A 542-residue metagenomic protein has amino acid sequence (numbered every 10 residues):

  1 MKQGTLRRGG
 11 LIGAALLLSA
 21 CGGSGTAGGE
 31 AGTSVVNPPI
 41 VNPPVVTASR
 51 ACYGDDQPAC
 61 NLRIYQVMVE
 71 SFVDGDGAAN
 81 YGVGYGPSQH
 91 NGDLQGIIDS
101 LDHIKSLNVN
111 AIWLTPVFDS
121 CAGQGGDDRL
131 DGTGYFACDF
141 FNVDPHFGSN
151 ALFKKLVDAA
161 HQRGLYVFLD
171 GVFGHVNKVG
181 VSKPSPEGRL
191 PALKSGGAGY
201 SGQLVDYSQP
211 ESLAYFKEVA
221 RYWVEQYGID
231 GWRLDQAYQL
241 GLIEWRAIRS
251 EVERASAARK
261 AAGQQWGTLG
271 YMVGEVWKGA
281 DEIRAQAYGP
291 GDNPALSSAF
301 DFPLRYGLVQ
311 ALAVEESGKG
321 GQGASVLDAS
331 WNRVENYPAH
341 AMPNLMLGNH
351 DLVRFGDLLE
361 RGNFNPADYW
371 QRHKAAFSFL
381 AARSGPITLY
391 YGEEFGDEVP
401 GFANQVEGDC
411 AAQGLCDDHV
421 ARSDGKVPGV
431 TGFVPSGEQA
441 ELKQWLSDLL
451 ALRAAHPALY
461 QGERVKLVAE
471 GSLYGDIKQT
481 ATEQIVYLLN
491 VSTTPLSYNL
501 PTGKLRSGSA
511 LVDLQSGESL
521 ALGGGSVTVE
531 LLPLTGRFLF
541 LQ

Functional and structural regions predicted by a protein language model:
T5-A15, S19-M68, D74, N80-N110 (+4 more regions): Carbohydrate-interacting/catalytic domains
R50-R63, M68-Y227, I248, V252 (+2 more regions): Substrate-binding/active-site clefts of carbohydrate-active enzymes
R63-Y65, I112-L114, V167-L169, W232 (+3 more regions): Hydrophobic faces of well-ordered beta-strands that scaffold small-molecule active sites in alpha/beta enzyme cores
V67, I104, L114, F140 (+9 more regions): Conserved, mostly hydrophobic/aromatic
E70, V117, V172-V176, A237-Q239 (+2 more regions): Active-site beta-loop-alpha junctions enriched in small/polar residues
N108-N110, R163-L165, G228-D230, T268-G270 (+2 more regions): Short, well-ordered coil/turn segments that N-cap beta-strands
H161, E218, E225, D235-P343 (+7 more regions): Active-site-proximal helices and loops of the catalytic beta/alpha 8
G348-F355: Active-site neighborhood of divalent metal-dependent phosphoester/pyrophosphate hydrolases
